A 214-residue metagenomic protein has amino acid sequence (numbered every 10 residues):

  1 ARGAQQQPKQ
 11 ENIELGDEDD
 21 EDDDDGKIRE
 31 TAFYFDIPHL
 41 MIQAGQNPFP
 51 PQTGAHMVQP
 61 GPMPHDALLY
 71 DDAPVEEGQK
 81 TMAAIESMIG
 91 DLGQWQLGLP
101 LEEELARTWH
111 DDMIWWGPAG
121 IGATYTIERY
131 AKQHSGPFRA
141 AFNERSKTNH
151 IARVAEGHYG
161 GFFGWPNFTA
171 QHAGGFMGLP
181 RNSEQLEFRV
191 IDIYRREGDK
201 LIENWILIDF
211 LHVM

Functional and structural regions predicted by a protein language model:
A1-M214: C-terminal and inter-domain tail/linker signature
